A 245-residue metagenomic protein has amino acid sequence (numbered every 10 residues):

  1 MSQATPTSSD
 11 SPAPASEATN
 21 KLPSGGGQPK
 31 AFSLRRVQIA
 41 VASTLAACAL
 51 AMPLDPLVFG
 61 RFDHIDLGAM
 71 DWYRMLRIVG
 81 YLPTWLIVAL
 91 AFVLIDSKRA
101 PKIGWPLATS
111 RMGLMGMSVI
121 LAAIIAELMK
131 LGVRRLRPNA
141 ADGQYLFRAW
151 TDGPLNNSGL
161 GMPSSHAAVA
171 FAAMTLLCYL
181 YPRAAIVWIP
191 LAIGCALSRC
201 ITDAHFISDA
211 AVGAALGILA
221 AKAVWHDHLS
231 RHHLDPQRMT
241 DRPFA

Functional and structural regions predicted by a protein language model:
S2-F92, K130-G153, F244: N-terminal transmembrane-helix/juxtamembrane module of multi-pass inner/ER membrane proteins
N20-S24, P53-L54, A91-K102, C178-Y181 (+1 more regions): Structural signal for the C-terminal ends of transmembrane alpha-helices and the immediately following loop
G27-A31, V37-Q38, Y145-A245: Membrane-embedded catalytic cores of phosphoryl/pyrophosphoryl-handling enzymes
A46-P53, A122-I124, A192-A204: Aromatic-anchored segments of alpha-helical transmembrane domains
A47, L114-S118, A122, A126 (+3 more regions): Alpha-helical transmembrane segments in multi-pass membrane proteins
G68-A69, I103, L107-A108, N139 (+1 more regions): Membrane-helix interface segments
G80-D96, H166-A172, L177: Hydrophobic alpha-helical transmembrane segments
I95-L128: Interfacial segments of alpha-helical transmembrane regions
